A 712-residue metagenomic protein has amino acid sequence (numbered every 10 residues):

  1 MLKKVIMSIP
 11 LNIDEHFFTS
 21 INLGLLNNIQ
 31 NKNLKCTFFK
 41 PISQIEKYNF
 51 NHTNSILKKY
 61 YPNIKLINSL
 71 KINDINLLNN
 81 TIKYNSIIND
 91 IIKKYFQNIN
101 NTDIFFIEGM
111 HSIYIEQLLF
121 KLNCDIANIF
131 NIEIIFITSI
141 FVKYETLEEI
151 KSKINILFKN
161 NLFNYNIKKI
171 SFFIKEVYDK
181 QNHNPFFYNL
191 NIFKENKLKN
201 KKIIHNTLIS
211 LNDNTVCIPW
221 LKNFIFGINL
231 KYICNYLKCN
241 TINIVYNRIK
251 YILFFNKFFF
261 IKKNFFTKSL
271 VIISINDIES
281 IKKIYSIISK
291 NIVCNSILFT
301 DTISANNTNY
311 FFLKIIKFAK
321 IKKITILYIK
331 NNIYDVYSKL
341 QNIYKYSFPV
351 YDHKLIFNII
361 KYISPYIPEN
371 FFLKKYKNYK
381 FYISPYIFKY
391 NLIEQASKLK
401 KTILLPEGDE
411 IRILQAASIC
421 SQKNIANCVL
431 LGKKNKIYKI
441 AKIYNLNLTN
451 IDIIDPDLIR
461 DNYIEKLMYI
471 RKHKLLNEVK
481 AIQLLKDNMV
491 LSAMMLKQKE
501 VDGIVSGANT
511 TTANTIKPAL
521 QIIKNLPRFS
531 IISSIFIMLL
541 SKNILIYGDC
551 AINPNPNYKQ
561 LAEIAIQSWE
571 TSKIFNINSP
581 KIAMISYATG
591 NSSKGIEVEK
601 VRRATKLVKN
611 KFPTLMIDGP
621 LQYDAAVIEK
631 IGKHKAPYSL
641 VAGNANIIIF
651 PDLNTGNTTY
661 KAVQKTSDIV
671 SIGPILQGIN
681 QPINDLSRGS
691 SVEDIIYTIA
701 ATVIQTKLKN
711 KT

Functional and structural regions predicted by a protein language model:
M1-N378: Flexible phosphate-sensing "switch/lid" loops adjacent to ATP/NTP-binding sites across phosphate-transfer
F381-A642, I647-T712: Anion-binding alpha/beta catalytic cores of soluble intermediary-metabolism enzymes, centered on
